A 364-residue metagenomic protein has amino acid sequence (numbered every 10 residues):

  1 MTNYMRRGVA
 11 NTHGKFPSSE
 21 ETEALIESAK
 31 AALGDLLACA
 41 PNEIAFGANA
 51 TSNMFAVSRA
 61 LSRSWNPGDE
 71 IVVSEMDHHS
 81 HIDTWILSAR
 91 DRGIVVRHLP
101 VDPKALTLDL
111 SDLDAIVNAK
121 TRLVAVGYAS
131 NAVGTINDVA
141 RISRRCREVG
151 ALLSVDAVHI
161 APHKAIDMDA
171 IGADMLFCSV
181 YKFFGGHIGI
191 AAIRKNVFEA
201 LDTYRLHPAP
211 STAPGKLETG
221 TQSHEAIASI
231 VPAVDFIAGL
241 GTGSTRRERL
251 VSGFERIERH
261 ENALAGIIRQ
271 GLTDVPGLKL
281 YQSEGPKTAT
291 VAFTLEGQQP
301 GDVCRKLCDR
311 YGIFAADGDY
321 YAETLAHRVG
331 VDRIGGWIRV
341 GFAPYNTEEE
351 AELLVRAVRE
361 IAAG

Functional and structural regions predicted by a protein language model:
M1-G364: Pyridoxal 5′-phosphate
